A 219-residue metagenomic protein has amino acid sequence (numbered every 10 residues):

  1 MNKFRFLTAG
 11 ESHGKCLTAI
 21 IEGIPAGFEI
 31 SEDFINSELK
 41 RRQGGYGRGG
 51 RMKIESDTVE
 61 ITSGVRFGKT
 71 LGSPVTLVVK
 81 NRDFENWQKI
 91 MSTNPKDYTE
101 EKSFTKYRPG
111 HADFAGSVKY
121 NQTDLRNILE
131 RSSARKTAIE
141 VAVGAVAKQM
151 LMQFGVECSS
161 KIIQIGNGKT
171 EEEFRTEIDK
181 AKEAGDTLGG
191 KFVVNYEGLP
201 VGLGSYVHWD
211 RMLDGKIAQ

Functional and structural regions predicted by a protein language model:
M1-Q219: Generic N-terminal targeting/processing segments that precede catalytic cores or assembly contacts
